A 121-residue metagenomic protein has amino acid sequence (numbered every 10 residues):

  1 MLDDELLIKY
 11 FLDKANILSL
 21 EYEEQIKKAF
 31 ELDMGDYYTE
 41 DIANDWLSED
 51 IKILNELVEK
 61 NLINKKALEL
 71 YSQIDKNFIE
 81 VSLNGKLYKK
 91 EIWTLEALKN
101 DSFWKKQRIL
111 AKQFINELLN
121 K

Functional and structural regions predicted by a protein language model:
M1, L119-K121: Short intrinsically disordered terminal tails
M1-I51: Short terminal alpha-helical segments
I17, I109-L110: Sequence-pattern detector for short linear motifs and compositional/periodic biases rather than a specific fold
S19-Y22, D75-F78, S82-G85, I115-L119: A structural signal for well-ordered alpha-helices, especially hydrophobic packing surfaces of coiled-coils
K52-I109: Amphipathic protein-protein interaction modules
K105, Q113-N116: Long alpha-helical, hydrophobic tracts
